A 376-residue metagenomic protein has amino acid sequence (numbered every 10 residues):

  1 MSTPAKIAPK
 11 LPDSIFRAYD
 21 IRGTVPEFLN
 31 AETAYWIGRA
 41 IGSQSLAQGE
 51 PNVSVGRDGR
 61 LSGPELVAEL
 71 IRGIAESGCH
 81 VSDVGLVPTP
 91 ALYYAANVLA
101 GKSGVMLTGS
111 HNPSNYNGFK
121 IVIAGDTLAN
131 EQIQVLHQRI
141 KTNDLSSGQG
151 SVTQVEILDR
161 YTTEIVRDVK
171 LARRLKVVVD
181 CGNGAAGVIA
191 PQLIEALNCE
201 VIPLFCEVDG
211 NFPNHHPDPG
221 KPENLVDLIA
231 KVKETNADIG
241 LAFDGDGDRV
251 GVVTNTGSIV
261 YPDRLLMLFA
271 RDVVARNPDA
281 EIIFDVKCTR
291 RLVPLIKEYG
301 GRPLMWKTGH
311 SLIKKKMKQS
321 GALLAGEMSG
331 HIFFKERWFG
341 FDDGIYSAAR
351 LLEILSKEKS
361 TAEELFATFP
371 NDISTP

Functional and structural regions predicted by a protein language model:
M1-R72, E76-S77, Q154-L175: An N-terminal, well-structured beta->alpha segment
S43, A47-Y116, T163, L193-V253: N-terminal small/polar loop signature for handling phosphorylated ligands or for N-terminal nucleophile
E50-D58, K176-V178, E281-V286, L323: Short glycine-rich phosphate-binding loop at a beta-alpha junction
V81-P90, I259-P262, F284-D285, W306: Active-site nucleophile and cofactor-binding loops and adjacent substrate-binding regions of central metabolic enzymes
K102-S110, S114-Y116, V232-T254, I259 (+1 more regions): Glycine-rich phosphate-binding loop
S114-N115, I121-N130, Q138, T142 (+3 more regions): Replace "Mg2+/Mn2+-dependent" with "divalent metal-dependent
N117-T235: Gly/Ser/Thr-enriched, mixed-charge loops and adjacent short helices that form phosphate/oxyanion-binding elements
N277-P376: Phosphate-binding and adjacent anionic-ligand microenvironments
